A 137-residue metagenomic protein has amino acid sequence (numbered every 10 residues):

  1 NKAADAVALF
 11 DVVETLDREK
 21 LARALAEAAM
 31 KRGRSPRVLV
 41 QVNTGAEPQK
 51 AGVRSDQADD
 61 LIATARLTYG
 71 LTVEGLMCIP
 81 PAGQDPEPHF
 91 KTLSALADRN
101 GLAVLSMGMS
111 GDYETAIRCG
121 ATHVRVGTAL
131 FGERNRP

Functional and structural regions predicted by a protein language model:
N1-V104, M109-G111, I117-C119, F131-E133: Conserved alpha/beta-domain cores
G120-T122, G127: Active-site-proximal glycine-rich helix-loop-beta segment
H123, R136-P137: Active-site loop ensemble at the mouth of alpha/beta enzyme cores that anchors a bound cofactor
